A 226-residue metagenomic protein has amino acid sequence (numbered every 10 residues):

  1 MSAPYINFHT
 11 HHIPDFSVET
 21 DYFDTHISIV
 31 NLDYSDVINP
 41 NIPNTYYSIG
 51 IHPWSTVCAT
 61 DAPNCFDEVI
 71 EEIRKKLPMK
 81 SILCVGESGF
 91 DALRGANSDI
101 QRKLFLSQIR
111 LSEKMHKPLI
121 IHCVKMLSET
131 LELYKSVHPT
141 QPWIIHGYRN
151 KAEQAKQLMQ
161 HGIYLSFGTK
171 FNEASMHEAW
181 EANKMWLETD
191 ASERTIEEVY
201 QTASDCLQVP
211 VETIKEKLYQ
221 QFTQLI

Functional and structural regions predicted by a protein language model:
M1-I226: Mid-domain alpha/beta scaffold segments of enzyme catalytic cores
